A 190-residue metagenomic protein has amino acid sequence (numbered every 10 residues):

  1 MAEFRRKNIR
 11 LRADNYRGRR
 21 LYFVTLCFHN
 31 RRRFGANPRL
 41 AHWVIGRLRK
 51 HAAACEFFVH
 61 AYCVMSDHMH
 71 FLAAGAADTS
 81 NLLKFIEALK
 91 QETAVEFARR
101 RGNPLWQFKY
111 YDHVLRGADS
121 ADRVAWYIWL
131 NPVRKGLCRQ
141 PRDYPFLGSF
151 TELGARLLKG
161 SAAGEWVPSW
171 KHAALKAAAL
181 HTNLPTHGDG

Functional and structural regions predicted by a protein language model:
M1-G190: Short catalytic/metal-binding and nucleic-acid-binding patches
